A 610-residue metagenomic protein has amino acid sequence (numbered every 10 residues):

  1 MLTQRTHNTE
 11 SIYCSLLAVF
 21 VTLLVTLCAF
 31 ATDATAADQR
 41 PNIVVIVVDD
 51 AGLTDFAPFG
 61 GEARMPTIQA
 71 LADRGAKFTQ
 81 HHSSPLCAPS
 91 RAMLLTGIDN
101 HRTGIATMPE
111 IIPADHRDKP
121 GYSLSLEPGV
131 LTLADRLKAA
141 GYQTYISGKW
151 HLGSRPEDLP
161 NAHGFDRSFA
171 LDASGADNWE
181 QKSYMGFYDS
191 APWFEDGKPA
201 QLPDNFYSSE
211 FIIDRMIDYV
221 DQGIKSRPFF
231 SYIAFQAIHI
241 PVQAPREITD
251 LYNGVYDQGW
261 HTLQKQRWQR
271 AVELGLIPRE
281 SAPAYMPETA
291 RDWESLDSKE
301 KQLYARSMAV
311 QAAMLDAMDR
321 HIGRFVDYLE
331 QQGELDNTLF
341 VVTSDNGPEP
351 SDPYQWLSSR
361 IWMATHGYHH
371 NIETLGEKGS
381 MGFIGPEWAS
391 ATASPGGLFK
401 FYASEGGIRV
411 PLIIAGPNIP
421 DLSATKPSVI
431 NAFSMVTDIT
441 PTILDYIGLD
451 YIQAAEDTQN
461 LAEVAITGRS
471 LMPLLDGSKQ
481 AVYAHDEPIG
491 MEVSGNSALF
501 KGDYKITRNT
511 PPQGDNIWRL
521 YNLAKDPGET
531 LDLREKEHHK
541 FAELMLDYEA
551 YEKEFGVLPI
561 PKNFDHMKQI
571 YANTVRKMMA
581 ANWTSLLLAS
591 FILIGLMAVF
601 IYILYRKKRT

Functional and structural regions predicted by a protein language model:
S15-A29: Bacterial N-terminal signal peptides
D38-N42, L94, S154-N178, S209-E288 (+6 more regions): Active-site regions of oxyanion-processing enzymes, predominantly non-cytosolic
D38-P41, V48, L53, K77 (+9 more regions): Long, internal low-complexity/basic segments
I46, L53-Y145, R167, D177-N178 (+1 more regions): Active-site segment of extracytoplasmic enzymes that catalyze sulfate/phosphate-ester chemistry
A57, Q80, K119-E127, P199-Y207 (+8 more regions): Active-site rim elements
A57-A63, K77-H101, A106-M108, I146-D158 (+7 more regions): Short, solvent-exposed turn/loop segments enriched in Gly/Ser/Thr/Pro and often Arg
P156-G164, Q243, D327-N418, L422-T425 (+1 more regions): Histidine-centered active-site microenvironments of extracellular/periplasmic hydrolases and transferases
D166-R167, L171-D177, K378-G407, A415 (+2 more regions): C-terminal cap/loop subdomain of S1 sulfatases and analogous C-terminal strand-loop tails that border
